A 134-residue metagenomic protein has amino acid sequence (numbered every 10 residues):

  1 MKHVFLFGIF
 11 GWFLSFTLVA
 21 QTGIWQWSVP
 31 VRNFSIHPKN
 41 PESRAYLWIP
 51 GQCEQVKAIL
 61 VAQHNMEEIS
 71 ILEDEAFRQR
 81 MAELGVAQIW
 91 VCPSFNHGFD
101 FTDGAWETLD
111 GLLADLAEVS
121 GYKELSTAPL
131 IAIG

Functional and structural regions predicted by a protein language model:
M1-V4: Positively charged n-region of N-terminal signal peptides that target proteins for export
F7-T17: Bacterial N-terminal signal peptides
W12-F13, F34, E75-Q79: Intrinsically disordered, low-complexity boundary segments flanking structured domains
L18-I59, A128-I133: A domain-start/cap signature at the N-terminus of enzymes
Y46-I49, D74-A76, E118-V119: A generic local structural motif
G51-V56, F101-G134: Gly/Ser-rich "nucleophile elbow"/oxyanion-hole loop immediately N-terminal to the catalytic nucleophile in hydrolases
V61-Q63: Alpha/beta-hydrolase
N65-L116: Active-site machinery of serine-nucleophile hydrolases
